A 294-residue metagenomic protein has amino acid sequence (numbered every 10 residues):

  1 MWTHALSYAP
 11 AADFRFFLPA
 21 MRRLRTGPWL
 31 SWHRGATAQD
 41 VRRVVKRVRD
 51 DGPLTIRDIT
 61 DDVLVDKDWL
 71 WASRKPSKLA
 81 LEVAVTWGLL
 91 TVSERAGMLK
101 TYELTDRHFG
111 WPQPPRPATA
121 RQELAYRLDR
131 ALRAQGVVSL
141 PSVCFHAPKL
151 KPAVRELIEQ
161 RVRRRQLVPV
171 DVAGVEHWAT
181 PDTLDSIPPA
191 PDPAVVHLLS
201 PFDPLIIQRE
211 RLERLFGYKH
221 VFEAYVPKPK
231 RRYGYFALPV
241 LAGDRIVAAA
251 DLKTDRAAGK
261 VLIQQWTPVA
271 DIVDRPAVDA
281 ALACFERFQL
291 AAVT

Functional and structural regions predicted by a protein language model:
M1-T294: Long, charged, low-complexity, helical-prone intrinsically disordered regions
